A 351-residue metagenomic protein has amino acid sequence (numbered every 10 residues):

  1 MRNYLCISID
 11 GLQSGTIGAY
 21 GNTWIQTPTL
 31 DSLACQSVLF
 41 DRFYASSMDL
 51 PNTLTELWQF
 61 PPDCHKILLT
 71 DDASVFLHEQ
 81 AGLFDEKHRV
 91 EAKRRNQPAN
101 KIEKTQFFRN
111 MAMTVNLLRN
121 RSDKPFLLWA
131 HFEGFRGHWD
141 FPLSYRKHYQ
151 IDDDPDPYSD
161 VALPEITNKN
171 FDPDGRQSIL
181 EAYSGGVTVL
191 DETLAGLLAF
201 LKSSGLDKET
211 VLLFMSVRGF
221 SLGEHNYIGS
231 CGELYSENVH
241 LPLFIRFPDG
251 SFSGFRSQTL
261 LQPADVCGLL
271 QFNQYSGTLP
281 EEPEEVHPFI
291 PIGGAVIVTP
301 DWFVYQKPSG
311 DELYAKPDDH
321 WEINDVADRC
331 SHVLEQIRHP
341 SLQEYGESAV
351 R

Functional and structural regions predicted by a protein language model:
M1-R351: Catalytic domains that recognize anionic headgroups
